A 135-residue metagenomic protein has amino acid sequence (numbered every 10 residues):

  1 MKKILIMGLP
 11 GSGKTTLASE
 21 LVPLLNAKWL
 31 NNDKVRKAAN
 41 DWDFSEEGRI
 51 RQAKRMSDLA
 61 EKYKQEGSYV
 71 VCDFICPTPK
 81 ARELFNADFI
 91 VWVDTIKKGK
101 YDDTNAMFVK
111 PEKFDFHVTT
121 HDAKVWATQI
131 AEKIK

Functional and structural regions predicted by a protein language model:
K3: Walker A (P-loop) ATP-phosphate-binding motif of ABC ATPase nucleotide-binding domains
I6: Hydrophobic anchor at the beta1->P-loop junction of P-loop NTPases
L9: P-loop (Walker A) phosphate-binding loop of NTP-binding proteins
S12: ATP-binding Walker
T15: Walker A/P-loop
A18-E61: Conserved substrate/cofactor phosphate-moiety recognition/catalytic segment in nucleotide-dependent phosphotransferases
S45-Y101: Glycine-rich phosphate-binding loop used to anchor ATP phosphates in small-molecule kinases, encompassing both
L84, V93-K135: Small-molecule kinase domains that catalyze NTP-dependent phosphoryl transfer to phosphate-bearing small molecules
